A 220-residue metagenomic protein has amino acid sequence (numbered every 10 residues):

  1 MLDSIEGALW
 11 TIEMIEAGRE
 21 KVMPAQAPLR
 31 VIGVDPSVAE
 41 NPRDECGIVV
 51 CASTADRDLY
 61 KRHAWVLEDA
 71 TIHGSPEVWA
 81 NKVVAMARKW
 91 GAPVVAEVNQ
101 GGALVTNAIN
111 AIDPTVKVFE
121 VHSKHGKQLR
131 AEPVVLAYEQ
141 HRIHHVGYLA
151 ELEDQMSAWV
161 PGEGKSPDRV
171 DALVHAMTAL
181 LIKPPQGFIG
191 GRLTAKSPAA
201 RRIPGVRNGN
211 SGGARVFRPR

Functional and structural regions predicted by a protein language model:
M1-P36: ATPase catalytic-site recognition across NTP-hydrolyzing enzymes
L2, A92, I143-H144, K165 (+1 more regions): Intrinsically disordered or highly flexible coil/loop and linker segments, enriched in small and charged/polar residues
E6, A176-R220: Acidic two-metal-ion nuclease catalytic site recognized across multiple nuclease folds, prominently DnaQ/RNase D-T
E20-A25, A39-P42, D58, V84-R88: Short, conserved, surface-exposed binding loops centered on an aromatic residue
P24-T54, A172: Gly/Thr-rich phosphate-binding beta-strand-loop-beta motif of the actin/hexokinase/Hsp70
V31-G33, R142-H145, G190: Short hydrophobic beta-strand segments
V49, T54-G162, G205-R220: Mg2+-dependent endonuclease catalytic cores in nucleic-acid-processing enzymes, primarily RNase H-like
E153, P161-L180: Charged alpha-helix within mobile-element recombinases
